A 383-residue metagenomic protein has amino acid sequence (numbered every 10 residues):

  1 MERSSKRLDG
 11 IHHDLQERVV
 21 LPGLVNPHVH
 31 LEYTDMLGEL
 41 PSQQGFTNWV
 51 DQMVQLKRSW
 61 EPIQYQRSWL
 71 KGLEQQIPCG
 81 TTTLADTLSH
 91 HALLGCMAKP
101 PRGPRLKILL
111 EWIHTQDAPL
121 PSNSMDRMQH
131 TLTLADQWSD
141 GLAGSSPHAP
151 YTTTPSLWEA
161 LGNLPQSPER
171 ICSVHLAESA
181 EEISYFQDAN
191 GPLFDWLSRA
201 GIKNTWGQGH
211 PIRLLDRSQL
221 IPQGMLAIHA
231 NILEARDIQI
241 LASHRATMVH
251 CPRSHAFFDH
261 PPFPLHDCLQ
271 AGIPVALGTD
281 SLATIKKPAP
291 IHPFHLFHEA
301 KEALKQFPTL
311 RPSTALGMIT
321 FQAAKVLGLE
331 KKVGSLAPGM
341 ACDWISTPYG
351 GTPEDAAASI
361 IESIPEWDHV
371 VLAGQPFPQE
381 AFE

Functional and structural regions predicted by a protein language model:
M1-L21: Histidine-rich, glycine-flanked metal-binding segment
D9, L93-P101, S124-T247, D259-V275 (+1 more regions): Histidine/acidic residue-rich metal-binding segments in metalloenzymes
V19-V20, L37-R102, M125-Q137: Alpha-helical scaffold segments that flank or form the walls of functional sites
G23-T34, I171-A180: Histidine-centered catalytic micro-motifs
H30, S89-H90, E111-Q116, H148-P150 (+4 more regions): Active-site beta-loop-alpha junctions enriched in small/polar residues
D35-R67, K107-D117, A180-G224, A303: Active-site gating loops and adjacent loop-to-helix segments of metal-dependent hydrolytic enzymes
L193, R217-L220, F263-G350: His/Asp/Glu-enriched, well-ordered alpha-helical/loop segment that forms or immediately abuts the divalent-metal
A341-E383: C-terminal cap of metal-dependent C-N hydrolases
